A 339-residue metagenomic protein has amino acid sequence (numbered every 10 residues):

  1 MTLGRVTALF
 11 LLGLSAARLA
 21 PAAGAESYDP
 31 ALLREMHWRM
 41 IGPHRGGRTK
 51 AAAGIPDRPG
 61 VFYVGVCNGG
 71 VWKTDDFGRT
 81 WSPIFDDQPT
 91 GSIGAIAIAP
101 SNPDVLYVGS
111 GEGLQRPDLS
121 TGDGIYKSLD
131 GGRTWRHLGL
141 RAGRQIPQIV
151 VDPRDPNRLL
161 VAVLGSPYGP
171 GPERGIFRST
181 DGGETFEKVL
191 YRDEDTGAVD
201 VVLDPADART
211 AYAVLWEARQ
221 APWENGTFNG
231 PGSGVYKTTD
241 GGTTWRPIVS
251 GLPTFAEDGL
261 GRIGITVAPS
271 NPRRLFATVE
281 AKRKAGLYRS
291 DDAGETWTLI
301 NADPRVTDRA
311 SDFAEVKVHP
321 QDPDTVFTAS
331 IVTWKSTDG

Functional and structural regions predicted by a protein language model:
M1-L3: N-terminal secretory signal peptides that target proteins for export/translocation
V6-R18: Bacterial N-terminal signal peptides
A23-G339: Beta-propeller blade termini and top-face loops
